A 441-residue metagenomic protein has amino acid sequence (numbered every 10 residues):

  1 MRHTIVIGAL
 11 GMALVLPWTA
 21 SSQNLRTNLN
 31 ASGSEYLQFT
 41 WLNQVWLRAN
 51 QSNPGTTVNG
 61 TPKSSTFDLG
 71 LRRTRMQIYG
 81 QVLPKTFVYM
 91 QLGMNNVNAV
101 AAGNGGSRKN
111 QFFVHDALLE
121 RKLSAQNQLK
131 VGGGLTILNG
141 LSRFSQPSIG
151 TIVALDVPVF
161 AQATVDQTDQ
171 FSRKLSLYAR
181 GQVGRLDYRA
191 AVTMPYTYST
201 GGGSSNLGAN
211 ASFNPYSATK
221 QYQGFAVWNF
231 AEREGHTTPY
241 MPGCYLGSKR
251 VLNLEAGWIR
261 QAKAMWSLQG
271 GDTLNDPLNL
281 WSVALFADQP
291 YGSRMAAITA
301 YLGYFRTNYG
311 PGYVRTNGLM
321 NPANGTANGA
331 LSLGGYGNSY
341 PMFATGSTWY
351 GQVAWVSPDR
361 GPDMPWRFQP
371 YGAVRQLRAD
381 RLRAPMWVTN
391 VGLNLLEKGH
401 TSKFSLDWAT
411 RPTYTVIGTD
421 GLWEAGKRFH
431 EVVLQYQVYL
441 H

Functional and structural regions predicted by a protein language model:
M1-G8: Bacterial N-terminal signal peptides that target proteins for export
G8-P17: Bacterial N-terminal signal peptides
W18-Q23: Boundary of Sec targeting at the N-terminus
L25-S52, K63-S199, Y216-E234, R306 (+4 more regions): Outer membrane beta-barrel
S32, L37, A231, G235-D380 (+3 more regions): Detector for outer-membrane/organellar transmembrane beta-barrel domains, recognizing the amphipathic beta-strand
G55-S64, V100-S107, T200-A211, W266-L268 (+3 more regions): Solvent-exposed loop segments that connect transmembrane elements
F171, A191, A211-Q221, S248 (+1 more regions): Short, contiguous, pocket-lining structural segments that sit at or immediately flank catalytic/ligand-binding sites
R381-H441: C-terminal amphipathic "assembly/sorting" segment characterized by alternating charged and hydrophobic residues
